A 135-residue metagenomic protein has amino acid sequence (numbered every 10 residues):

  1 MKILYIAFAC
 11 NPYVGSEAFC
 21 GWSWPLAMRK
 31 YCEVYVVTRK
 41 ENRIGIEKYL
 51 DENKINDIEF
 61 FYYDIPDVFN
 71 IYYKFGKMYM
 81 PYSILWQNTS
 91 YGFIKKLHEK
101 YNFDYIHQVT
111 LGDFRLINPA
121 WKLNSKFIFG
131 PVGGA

Functional and structural regions predicted by a protein language model:
M1-I58, Y101: N-terminal subdomain of nucleotide-sugar transferases
F8, I65-M78, N124-A135: Acceptor-binding helix/loop patch of EC 2.4 sugar-transfer enzymes, predominantly nucleotide-sugar-dependent
C10-N11, E41-R43, P66-V68, L111-F114 (+1 more regions): Short, solvent-exposed loop/turn segments at secondary-structure junctions
V14, Y82-Y91, K95, F103-A135: An aromatic- and histidine-rich active-site surface loop
C20-W22, F61, I84, P119: Short, low-complexity intrinsically disordered segments
R29, M78-Y79, W121-K122: A conserved, positively charged/aromatic
V36-N88: A conserved catalytic-core segment of Leloir-type glycosyltransferases
